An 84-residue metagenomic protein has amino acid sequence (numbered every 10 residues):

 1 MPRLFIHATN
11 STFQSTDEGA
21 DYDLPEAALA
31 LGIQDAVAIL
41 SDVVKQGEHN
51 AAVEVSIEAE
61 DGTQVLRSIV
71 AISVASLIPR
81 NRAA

Functional and structural regions predicted by a protein language model:
M1, D23-A30, A59-T63: A short, structured loop/turn motif at beta-sheet edges
M1-S15: Short aromatic-glycine-(Arg/Gly/Cys) micro-motifs in beta-strand/loop hairpins
P2, E18, H49-V53: A generic structural signal for short beta-strands and their flanking turns/coil linkers
R3, L40-H49: Short linear motifs in intrinsically disordered
L4, T16-E18, Q64-S68: Short beta-strand segments
Q14-P25: A short, exposed loop/beta-hairpin motif centered on an aromatic-Gly-Thr core
L29-V43: Charged, amphipathic alpha-helical segments
G47, A52-A84: C-terminal structural segments of small proteins and small subunits
